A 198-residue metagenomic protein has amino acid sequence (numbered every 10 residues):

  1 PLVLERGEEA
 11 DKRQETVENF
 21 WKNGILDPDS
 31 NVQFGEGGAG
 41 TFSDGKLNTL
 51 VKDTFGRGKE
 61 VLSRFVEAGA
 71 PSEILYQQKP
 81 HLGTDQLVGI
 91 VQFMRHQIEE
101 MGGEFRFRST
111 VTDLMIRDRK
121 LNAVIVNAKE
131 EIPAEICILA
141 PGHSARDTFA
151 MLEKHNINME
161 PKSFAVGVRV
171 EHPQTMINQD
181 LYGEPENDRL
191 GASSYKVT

Functional and structural regions predicted by a protein language model:
P1-K46, L50-T198: Residues forming the flavin
